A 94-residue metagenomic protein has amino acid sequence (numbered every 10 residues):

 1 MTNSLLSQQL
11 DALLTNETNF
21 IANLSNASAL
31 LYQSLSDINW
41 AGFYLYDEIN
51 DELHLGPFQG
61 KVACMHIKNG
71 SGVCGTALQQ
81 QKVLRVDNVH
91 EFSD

Functional and structural regions predicted by a protein language model:
M1-P57: Intrinsically disordered, low-complexity terminal regulatory regions
E52-D94: Regulatory sensory and allosteric helical modules in signal-transduction proteins and certain transcription factors
